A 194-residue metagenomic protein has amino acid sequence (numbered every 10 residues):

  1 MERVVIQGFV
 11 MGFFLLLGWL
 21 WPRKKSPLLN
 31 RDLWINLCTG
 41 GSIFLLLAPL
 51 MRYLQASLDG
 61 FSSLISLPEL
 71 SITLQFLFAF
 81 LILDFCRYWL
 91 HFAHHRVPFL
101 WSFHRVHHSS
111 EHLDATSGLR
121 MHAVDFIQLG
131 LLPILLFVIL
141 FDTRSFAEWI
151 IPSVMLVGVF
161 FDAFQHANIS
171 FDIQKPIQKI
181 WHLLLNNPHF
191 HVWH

Functional and structural regions predicted by a protein language model:
M1-V10: Hydrophobic transmembrane alpha-helical segments in integral membrane proteins
I6, C38-I43: A composition/biophysics-driven feature that prefers long, compositionally simple stretches
G12-L15, W19, I43-A56: Alpha-helical membrane-anchoring segments
L17-W34: Membrane-interface helix-loop junction between the first two transmembrane segments
L29-W34, S66-L74, F78: Membrane-interfacial loop-to-helix junctions in multi-pass inner-membrane proteins
G41-L50, L70-H194: Membrane-embedded catalytic scaffold of the fatty acid hydroxylase/desaturase
Q55-L67: Membrane-interface helix termini and inter-helical loops of multi-pass transporters
